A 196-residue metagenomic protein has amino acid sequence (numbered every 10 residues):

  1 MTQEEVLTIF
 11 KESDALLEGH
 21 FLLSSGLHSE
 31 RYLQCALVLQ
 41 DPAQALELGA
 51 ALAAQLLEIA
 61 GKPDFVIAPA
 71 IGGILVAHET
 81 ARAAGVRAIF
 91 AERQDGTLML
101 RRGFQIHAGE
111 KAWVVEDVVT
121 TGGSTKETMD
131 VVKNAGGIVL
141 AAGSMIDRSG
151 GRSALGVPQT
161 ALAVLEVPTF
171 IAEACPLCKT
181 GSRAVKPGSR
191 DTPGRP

Functional and structural regions predicted by a protein language model:
M1-P196: PRPP-associated nucleotide enzymes
